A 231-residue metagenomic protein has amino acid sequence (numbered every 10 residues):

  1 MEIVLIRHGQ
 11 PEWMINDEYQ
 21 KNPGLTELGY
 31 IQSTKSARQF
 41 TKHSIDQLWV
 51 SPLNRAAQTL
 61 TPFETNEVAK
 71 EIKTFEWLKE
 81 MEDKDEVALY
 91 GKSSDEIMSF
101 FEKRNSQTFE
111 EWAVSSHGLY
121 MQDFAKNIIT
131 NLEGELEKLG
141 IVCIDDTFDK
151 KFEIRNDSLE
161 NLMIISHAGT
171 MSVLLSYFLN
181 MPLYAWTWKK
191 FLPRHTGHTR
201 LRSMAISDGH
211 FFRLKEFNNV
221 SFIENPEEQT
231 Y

Functional and structural regions predicted by a protein language model:
M1-D46, L53-R55, T61, T65 (+1 more regions): An N-terminal RHG(E/S)-centered segment typical of histidine phosphatases
E2-I6, W49, D157-S166, T170: Beta-strand elements within well-structured catalytic alpha/beta cores of enzymes that handle phosphate/sulfate esters
P11, T170-M171: Short active-site segment of divalent metal-dependent hydrolases/proteases that encodes the spacing between
K21-P23, E64-E67, G91, N180-L183: Glycine-rich, phosphate-binding/catalytic loops in enzymes
A37-E111: Phosphate-coordination/substrate-recognition cap region in phosphate-metabolizing enzymes
M81-D95, D146-N161, S176-Y231: Acidic, low-complexity terminal tails and accessory targeting/binding regions of phosphate-metabolizing enzymes
F101-N127: Short glycine/proline- and acidic residue-enriched helix-loop micro-motifs that form flexible lids or anion-recognition
H117-M163, M171: Hydrophobic, aromatic-enriched interface-forming segments
